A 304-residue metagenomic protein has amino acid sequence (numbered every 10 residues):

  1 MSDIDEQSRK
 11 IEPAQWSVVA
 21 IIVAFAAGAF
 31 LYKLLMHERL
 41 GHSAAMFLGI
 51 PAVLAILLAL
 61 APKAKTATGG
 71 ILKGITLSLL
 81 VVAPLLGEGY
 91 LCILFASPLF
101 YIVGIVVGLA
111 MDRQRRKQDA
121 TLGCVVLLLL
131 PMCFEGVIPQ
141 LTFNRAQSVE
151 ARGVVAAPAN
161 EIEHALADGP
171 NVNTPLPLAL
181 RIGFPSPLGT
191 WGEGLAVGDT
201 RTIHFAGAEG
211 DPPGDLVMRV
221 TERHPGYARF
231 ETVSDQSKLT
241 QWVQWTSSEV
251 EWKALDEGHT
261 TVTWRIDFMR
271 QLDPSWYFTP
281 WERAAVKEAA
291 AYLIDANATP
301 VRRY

Functional and structural regions predicted by a protein language model:
D3-A45, G49, V53-I56, I71-V81 (+2 more regions): Hydrophobic ligand-binding cavity/cleft-lining segments
A64-Q114: Membrane-embedded alpha-helical segments of integral membrane proteins
S97-D119, G123, T261, F268-Y304: A conserved amphipathic terminal alpha-helix motif
A151-G153, D215-E222, W245-A254: Hydrophobic/aromatic beta-strand elements that line small-molecule binding cavities or substrate pockets in beta-rich
V155-A157, E222, Q236, W252-D256 (+1 more regions): Beta-strand elements of well-folded, non-transmembrane domains
P158-G169, V220, V262-W264, N297: Hydrophobic pocket/interface hotspot
P175-W191, E209, L239-V243, I266-Y292: Alpha-helical membrane-targeting segments
Y227-D235: Short, solvent-exposed secondary-structure boundary/capping segments
